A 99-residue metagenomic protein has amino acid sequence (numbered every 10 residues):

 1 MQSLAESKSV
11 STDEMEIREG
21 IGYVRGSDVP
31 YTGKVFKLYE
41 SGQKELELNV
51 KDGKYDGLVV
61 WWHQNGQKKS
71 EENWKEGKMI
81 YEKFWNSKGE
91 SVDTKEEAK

Functional and structural regions predicted by a protein language model:
M1-K99: Glycine/tyrosine- and acidic-biased, solvent-exposed loop/turn segments at the edges of beta-strands
